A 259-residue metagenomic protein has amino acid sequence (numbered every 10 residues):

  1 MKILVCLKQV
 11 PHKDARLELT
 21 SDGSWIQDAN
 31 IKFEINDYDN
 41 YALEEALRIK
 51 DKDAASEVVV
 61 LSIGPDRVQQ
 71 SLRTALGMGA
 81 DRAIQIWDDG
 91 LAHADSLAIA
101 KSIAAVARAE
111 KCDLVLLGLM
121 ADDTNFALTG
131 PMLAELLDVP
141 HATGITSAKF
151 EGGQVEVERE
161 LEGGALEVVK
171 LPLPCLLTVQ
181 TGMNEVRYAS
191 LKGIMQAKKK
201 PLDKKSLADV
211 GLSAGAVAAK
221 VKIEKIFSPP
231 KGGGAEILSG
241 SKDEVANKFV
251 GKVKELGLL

Functional and structural regions predicted by a protein language model:
M1-L259: N-terminal glycine-rich FAD/FM-binding segment characteristic of electron-transfer flavoproteins
